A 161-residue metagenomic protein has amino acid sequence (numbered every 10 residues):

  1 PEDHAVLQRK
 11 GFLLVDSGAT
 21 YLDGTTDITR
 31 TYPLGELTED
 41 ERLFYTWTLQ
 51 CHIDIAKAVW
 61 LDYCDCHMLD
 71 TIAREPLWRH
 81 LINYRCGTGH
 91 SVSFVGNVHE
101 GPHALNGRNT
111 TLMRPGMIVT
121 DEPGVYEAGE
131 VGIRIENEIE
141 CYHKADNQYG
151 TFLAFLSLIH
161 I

Functional and structural regions predicted by a protein language model:
P1-H160: Active-site neighborhoods and metal-handling regions in enzymes and metal-associated proteins
